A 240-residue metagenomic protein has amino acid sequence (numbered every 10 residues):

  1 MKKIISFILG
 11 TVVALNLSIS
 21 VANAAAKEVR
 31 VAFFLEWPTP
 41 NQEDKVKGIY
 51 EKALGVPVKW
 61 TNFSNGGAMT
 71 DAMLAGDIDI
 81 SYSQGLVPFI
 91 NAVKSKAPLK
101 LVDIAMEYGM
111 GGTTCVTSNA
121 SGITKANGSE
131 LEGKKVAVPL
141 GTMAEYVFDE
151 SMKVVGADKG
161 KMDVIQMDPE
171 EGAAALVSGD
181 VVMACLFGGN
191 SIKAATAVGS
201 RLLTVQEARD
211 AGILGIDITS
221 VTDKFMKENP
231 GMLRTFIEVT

Functional and structural regions predicted by a protein language model:
M1-I8: Bacterial N-terminal signal peptides that target proteins for export
K3, N91, V147-E150, K193 (+1 more regions): Alpha-helical scaffold segments in soluble metabolic enzymes
I8-S18: Bacterial N-terminal signal peptides
S18-A25: Sec/Tat signal peptide C-region and signal peptidase I cleavage site
A25-D158, D163-Q166, V182-G188, L202 (+1 more regions): Short, glycine-/small- and polar/acidic-enriched structural segments that line small-molecule recognition paths
E171-T240: Pocket-lining segment of extracytoplasmic ligand-binding domains
